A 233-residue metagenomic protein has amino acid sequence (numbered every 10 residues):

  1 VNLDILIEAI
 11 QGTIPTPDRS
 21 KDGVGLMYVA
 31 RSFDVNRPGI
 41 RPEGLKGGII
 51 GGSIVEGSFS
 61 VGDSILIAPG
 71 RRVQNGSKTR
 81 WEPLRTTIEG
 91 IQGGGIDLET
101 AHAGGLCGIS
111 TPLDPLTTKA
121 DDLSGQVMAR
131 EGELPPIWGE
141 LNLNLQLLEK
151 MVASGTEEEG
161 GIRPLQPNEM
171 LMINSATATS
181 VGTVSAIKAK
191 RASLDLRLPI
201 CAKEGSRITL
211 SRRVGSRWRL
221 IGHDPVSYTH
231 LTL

Functional and structural regions predicted by a protein language model:
V1-L123, V127-L134, G139-E149: Conserved catalytic-core segments of large NTP-driven translation/proteostasis enzymes
L26, R85-T87, V181, L220-H223: Well-ordered beta-strand positions in beta-sheet-rich domains
D34, R72, P199-C201, G215: Conserved beta-strand elements of beta-rich interaction domains across eukaryotes, especially beta-propellers
S60-I67, L165-M172, S206-R207: Short coil-to-beta transition motif at edge beta-strands of beta-rich domains
G125, I208-S211: Short, aromatic- and glycine-rich surface loops/edge beta-strands on solvent-exposed regions
A129-K203: Basic, glycine-rich polyanion-binding accessory segments appended to enzymes
T183, C201-S206, S216-L220, S227-Y228: Charged, surface-exposed alpha-helical interface/stalk elements
T229-L233: Conserved small/polar residues in nucleotide/adenosyl-binding loops
